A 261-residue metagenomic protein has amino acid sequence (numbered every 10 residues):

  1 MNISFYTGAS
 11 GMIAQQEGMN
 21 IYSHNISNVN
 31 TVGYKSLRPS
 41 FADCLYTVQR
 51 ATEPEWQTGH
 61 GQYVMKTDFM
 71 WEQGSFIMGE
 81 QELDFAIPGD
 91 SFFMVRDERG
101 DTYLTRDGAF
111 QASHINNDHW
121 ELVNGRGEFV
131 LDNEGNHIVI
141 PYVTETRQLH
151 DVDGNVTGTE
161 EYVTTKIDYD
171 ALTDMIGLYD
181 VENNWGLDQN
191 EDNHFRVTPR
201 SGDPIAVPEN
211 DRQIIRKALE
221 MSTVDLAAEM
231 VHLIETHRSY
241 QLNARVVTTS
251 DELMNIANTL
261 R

Functional and structural regions predicted by a protein language model:
M1-R261: Amphipathic alpha-helical polymerization modules
